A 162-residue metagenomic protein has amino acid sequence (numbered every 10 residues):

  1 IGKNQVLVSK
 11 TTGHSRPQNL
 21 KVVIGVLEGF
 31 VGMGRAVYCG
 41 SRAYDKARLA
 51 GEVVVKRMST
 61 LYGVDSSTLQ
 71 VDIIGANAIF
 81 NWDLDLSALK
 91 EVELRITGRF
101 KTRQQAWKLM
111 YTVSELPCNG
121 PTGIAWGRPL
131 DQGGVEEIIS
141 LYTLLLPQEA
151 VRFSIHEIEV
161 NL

Functional and structural regions predicted by a protein language model:
I1-V26: C-terminal helicase lobe and adjacent C-terminal extensions/tails of nucleic-acid helicase motors
Q18-L162: C-terminal non-catalytic interaction/assembly regions of soluble proteins
